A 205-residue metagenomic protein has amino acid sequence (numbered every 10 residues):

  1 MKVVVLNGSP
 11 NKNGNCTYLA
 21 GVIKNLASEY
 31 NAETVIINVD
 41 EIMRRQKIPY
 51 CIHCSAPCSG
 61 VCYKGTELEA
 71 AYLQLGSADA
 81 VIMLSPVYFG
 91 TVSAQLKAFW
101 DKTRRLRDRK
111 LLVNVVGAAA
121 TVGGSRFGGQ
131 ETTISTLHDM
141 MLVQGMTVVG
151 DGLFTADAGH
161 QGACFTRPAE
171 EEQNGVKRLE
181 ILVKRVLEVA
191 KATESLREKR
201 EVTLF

Functional and structural regions predicted by a protein language model:
M1-R109, A156-F205: N-terminal beta1-alpha1-beta2 submodule of the flavodoxin-like/Rossmannoid cofactor-binding fold
A94, L111-D157: Short, glycine-/small-residue-rich phosphate/pyrophosphate-handling segment
